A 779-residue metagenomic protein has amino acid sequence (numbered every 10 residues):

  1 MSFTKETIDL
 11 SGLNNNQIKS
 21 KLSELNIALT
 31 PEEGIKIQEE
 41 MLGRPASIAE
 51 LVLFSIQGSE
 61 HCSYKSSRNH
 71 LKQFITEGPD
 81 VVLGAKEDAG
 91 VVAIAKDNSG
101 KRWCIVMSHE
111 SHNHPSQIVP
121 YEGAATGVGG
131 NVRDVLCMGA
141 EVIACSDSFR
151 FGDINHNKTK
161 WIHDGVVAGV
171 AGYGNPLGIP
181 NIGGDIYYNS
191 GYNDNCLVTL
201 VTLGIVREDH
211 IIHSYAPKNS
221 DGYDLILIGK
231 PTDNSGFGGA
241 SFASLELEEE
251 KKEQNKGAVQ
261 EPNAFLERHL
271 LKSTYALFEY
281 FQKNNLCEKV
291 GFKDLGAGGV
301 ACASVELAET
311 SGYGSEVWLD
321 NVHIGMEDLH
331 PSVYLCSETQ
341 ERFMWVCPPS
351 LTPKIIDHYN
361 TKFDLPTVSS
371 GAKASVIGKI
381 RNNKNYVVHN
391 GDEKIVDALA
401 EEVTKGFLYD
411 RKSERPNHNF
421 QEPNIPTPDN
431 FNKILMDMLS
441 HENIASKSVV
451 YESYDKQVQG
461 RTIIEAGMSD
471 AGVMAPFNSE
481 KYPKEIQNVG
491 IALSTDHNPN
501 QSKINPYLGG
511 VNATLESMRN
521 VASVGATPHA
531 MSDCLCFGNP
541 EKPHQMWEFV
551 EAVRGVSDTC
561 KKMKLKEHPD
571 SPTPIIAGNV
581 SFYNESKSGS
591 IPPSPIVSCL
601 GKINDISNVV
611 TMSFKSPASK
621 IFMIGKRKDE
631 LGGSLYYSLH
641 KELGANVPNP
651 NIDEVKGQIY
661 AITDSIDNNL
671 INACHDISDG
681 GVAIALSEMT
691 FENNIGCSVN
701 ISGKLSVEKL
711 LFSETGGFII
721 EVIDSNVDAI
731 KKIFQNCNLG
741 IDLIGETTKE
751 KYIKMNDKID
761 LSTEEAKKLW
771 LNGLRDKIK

Functional and structural regions predicted by a protein language model:
M1-K779: Glycine/proline-enriched, intrinsically flexible loops and inter-domain linkers
